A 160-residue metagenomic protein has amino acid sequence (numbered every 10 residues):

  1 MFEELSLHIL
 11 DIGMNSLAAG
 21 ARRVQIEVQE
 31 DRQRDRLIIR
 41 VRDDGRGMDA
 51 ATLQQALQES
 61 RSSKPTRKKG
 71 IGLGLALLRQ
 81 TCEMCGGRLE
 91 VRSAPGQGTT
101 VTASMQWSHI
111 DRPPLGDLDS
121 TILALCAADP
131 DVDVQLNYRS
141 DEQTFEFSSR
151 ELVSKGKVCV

Functional and structural regions predicted by a protein language model:
E4-H8, M14-G72, A76-D111, L136-Q143: Conserved beta-strand-loop-beta-strand hairpin that lines the nucleotide-binding pocket of ATP/GTP-utilizing enzymes
W107-V160: N-terminal assembly/transducer modules of large multi-domain enzymes, emphasizing dimerization/partner-binding
